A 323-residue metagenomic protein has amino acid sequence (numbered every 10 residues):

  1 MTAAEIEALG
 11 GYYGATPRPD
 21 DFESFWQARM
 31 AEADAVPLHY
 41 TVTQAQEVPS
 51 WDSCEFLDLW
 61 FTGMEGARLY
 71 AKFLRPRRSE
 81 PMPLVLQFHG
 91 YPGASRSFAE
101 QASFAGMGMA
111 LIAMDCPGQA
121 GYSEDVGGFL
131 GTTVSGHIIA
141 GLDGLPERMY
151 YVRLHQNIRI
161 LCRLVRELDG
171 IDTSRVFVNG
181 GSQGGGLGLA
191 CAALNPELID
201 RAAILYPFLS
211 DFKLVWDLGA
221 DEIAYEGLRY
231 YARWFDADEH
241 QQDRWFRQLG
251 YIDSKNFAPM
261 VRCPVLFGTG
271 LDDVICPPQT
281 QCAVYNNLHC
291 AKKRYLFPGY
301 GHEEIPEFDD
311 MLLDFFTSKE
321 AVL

Functional and structural regions predicted by a protein language model:
M1-S53, L323: N-terminal targeting or regulatory segments adjacent to alpha/beta-hydrolase or S9 domains
A71-R75, E80-Y91, L111: Short beta-strand element of the alpha/beta-hydrolase
R96, Q101-Q156: Cap/lid segment of the alpha/beta-hydrolase catalytic domain
H137-S182: Gly/Ser-rich "nucleophile elbow"/oxyanion-hole loop immediately N-terminal to the catalytic nucleophile in hydrolases
A190-E239: Hydrolase active-site cap/lid region
M260-V261, F267-T269, D273: Short beta-strand/loop motif that positions the catalytic acidic residue of the alpha/beta-hydrolase fold
V274-T280, I305: Conserved alpha/beta-hydrolase "acid-adjacent" motif
A291, L296-L313: Histidine-bearing beta->alpha loop at or near hydrolase active sites
